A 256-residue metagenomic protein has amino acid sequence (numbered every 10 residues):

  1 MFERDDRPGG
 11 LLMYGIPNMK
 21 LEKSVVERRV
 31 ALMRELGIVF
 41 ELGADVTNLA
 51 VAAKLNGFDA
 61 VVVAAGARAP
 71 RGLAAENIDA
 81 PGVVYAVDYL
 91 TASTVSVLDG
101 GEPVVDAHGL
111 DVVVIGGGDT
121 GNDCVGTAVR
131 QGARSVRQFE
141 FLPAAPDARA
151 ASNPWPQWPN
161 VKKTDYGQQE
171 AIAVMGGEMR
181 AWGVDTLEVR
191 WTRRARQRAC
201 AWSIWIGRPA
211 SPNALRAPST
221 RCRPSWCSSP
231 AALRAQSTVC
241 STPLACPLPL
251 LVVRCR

Functional and structural regions predicted by a protein language model:
M1-R256: Residues forming the flavin
